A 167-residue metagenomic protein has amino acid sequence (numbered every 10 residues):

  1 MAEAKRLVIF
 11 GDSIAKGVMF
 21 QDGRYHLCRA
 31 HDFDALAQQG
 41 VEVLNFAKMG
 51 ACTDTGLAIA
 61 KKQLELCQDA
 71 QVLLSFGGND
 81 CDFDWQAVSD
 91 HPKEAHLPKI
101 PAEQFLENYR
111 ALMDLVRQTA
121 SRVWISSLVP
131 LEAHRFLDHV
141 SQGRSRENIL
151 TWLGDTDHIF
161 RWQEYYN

Functional and structural regions predicted by a protein language model:
M1-K48, K61-Q68, V72: Serine-esterase "nucleophile elbow" of acetyl-processing enzymes
Q39, L57-N167: Alpha-helical cap/lid subdomain in secreted, periplasmic, or secretory-pathway luminal O-acyl-processing enzymes
K48-T53, P101-A102: Short, flexible loop segments at the rims of nucleotide/cofactor-binding pockets, characterized by
